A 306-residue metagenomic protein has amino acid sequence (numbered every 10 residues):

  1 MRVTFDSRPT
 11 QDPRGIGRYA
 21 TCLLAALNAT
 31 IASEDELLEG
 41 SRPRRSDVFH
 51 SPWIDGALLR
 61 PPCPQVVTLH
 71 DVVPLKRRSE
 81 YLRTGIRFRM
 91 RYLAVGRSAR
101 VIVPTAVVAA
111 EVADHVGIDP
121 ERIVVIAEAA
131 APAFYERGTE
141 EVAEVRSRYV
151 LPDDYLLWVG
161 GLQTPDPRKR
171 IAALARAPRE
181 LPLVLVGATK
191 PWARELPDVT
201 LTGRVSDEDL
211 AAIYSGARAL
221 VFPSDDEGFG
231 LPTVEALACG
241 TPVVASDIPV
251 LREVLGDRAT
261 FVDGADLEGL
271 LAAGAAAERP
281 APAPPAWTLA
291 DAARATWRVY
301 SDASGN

Functional and structural regions predicted by a protein language model:
M1-N306: Carbohydrate transferase catalytic cores enriched for Leloir-type hexosyltransferases
